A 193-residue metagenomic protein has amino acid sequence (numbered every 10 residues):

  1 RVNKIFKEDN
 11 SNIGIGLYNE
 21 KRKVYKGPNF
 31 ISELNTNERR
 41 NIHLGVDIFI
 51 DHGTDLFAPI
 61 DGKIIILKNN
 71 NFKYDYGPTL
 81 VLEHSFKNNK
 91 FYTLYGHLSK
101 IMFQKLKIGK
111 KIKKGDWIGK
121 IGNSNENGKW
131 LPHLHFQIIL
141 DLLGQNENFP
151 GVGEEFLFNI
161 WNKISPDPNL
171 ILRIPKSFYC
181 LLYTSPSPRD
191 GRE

Functional and structural regions predicted by a protein language model:
R1-G77, K114, I164-S185: Surface-exposed, glycine-biased beta-strand/turn segments
H43, H84, H97, H133-H135: Histidine-centered active-site/metal-ligand motif
D47, L94, K120, G191: Conserved beta-strand positions that form and line the central face of beta-propeller blades
I50, M102-K105: Short alpha-helix capping/helix-loop boundary micro-motifs
A58-M102: Zn2+-dependent peptidoglycan hydrolase active-site motif and core
I65-T79, D116-H133: Flexible, gly/ser-rich surface segments that form the specificity/activation loops bordering the active-site cleft
Q104, K110-D116, N123-E126, W130-S185: Acidic, glycine-rich catalytic/binding loops that coordinate metals and/or anionic ligands
Y183-E193: Single conserved hydrophobic/aromatic residue that forms the stacking wall/gate of nucleotide- or nucleobase-binding
